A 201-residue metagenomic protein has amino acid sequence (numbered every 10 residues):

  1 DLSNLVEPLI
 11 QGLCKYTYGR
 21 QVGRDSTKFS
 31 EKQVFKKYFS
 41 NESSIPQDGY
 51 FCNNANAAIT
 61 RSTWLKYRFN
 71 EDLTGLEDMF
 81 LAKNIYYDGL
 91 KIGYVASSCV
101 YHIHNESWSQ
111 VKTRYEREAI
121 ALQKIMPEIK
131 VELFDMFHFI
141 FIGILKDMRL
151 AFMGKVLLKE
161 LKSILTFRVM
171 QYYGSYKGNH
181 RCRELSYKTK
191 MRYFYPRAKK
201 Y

Functional and structural regions predicted by a protein language model:
D1-S30: Conserved donor NDP-sugar-binding/catalytic core segment of glycosyltransferases
N4, F80-N84, R114-R117, A121: Alpha-helical elements of Rossmann-like donor-binding domains used by nucleotide-donor carbohydrate transfer enzymes
Y16-R20, E31-Y50, L65: Short, flexible, basic/aromatic active-site loop/helix in glycosyltransferases
G23-T27, S40-I59, D72-T74, F80 (+1 more regions): A recurrent flexible, glycine/aromatic-enriched loop bordering the glycosyltransferase active site that acts as
T27-K32, N105-W108: Short aromatic-enriched loop/helix-cap "lid" or pocket-rim segments at secondary-structure transitions that line
A57, T63-Y67, D72-H104: A short, conserved alpha-helix in the catalytic core of glycosyltransferases
G89-L90, V95-T113, E118-I125: Active-site donor/metal-binding and catalytic loop motifs of nucleotide-sugar-dependent glycosylation enzymes
R114-I120, K124, E128-Y201: Non-catalytic, C-terminal membrane-associated alpha-helical segments of glycosyltransferases
